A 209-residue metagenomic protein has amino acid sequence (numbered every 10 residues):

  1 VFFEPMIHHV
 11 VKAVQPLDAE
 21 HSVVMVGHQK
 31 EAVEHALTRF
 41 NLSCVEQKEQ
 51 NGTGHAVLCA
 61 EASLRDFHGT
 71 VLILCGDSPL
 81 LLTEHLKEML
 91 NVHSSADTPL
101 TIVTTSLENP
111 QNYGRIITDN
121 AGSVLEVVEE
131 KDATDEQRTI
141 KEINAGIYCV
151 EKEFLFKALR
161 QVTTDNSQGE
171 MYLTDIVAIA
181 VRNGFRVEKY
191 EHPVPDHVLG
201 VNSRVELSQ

Functional and structural regions predicted by a protein language model:
P5-N91: Conserved N-terminal catalytic core of the sugar/cofactor nucleotidyltransferase
A19, H68, S95-L100, F185: Short, high-confidence coil segments that cap the C-terminus of an alpha-helix and link into the following beta-strand
V23-V24, L72-I73, L100-V103, K189: Structural beta-sheet core signal
H28, L81, D119, V150-E151 (+1 more regions): A conserved hydrophobic position in a structured secondary element of the catalytic/binding core that shapes
V71, G76, E84, V103 (+2 more regions): His/Asp/Glu-rich metal-coordinating catalytic cores of metallo-dependent phosphodiesterases/hydrolases acting on
E84-Q111: Conserved donor-nucleotide/metal-binding helix-loop-beta segment in metal-dependent transferases, i.e., the alpha-helix
T105-E136: Rossmann-like NAD(P)H-binding beta-loop-alpha module
V124-V198, N202-Q209: Catalytic-core segments of class I nucleotidyltransferases/pyrophosphorylases that form NMP-activated intermediates
